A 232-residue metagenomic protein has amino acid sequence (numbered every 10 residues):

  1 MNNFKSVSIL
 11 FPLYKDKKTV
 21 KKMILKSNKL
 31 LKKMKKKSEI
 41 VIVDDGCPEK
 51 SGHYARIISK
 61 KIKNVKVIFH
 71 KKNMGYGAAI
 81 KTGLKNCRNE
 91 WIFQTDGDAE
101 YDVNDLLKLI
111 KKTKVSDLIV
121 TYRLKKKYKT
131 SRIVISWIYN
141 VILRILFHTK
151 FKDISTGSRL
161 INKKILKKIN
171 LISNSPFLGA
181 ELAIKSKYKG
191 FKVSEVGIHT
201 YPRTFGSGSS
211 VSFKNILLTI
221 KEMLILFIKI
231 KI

Functional and structural regions predicted by a protein language model:
S6-S8, E39, E181: Cell-envelope/extracellular polymer assembly enzymes that use nucleotide-activated donors
D16-L31: Short, well-formed alpha-helical segments that are part of the catalytic scaffolds of diverse glycosyltransferases
D16-T19, C47, Y76, D102: Donor nucleotide-sugar binding loop of glycosyltransferases
S38, G52-N86: Conserved donor nucleotide-binding strand/loop of the catalytic core
D44-G52, A99: A conserved acidic beta->alpha catalytic loop
H70-N86, W91-F93, V103-P176, Y201-I228: Acceptor/aglycone-binding surface of glycosyltransferases and processive sugar-polymer synthases
Y101, L178-K185: Short active-site alpha-helical segment characteristic of glycosyltransferases and processive polysaccharide synthases
K150, S173-N174, I184-Y201: Catalytic donor-sugar/metal-binding loop of nucleotide-sugar-dependent glycosyltransferases
